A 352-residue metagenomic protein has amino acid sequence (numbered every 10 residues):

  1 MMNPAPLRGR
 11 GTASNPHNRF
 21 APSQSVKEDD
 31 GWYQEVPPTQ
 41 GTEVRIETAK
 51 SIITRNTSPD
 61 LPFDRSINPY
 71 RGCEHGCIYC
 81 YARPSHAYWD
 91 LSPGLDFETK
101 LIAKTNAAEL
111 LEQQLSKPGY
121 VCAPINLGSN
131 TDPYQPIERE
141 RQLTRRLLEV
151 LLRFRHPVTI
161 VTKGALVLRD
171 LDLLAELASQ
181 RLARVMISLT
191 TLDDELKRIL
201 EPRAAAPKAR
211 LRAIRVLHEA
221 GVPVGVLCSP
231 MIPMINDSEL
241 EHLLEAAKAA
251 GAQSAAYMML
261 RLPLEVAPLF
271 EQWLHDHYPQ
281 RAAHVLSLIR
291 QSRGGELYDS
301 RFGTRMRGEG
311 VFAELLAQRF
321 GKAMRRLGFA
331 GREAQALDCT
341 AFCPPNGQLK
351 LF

Functional and structural regions predicted by a protein language model:
M1-T48, T54, S238-F352: Auxiliary Fe-S-binding modules of radical SAM enzymes
E35-R71, I78-M186, T190-R198, P207-E219: Conserved Radical SAM active-site core
V150-H156, R212-V224, G295, R319-A330: A structural motif corresponding to the C-terminal end of an alpha-helix and its immediate exit/capping segment
T159, G225, A255-Y257: Short hydrophobic alpha-helical runs that function as membrane-insertion/retention elements
A165-L168, I232-E241: Active-site glycine- and acidic-residue-rich loops that bind and position anionic ligands or nucleotide-like cofactors
A175-L177, R203-A204, H242-E245: Short, solvent-exposed amphipathic alpha-helical segments in soluble enzyme and RNA/protein-processing domains
S179-L182, P223, A249-Q253: Glycine-enriched alpha-helix->loop->beta-strand junction motifs that scaffold or abut catalytic
L192-D194, L200-R203, V216-N236, M259-L262 (+1 more regions): Conserved strand-turn element in the central/C-terminal portion of the radical SAM core barrel that lines
